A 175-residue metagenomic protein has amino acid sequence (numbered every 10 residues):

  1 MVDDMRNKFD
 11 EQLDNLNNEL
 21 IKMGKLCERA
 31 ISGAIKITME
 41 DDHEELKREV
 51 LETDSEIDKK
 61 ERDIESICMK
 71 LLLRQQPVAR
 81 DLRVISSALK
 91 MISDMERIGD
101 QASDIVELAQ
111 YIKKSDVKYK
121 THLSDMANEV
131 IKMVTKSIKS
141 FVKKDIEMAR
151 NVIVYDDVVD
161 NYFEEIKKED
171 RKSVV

Functional and structural regions predicted by a protein language model:
M1-V175: Cytosolic, long alpha-helical scaffolding segments
